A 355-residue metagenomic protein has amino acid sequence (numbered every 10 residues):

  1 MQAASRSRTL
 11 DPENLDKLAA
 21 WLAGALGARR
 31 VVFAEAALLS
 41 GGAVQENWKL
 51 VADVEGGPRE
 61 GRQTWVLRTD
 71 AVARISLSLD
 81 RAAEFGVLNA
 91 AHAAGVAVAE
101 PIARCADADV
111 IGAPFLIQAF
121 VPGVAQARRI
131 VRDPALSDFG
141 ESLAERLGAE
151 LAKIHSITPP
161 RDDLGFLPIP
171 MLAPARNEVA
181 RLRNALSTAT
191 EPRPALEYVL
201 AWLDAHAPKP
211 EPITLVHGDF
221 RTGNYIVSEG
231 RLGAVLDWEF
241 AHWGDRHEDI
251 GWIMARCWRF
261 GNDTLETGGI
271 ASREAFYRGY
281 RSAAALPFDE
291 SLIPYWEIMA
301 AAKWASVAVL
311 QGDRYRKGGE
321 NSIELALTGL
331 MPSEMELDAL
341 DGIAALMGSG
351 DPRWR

Functional and structural regions predicted by a protein language model:
M1-R29: Juxta-kinase regulatory segment immediately upstream of eukaryotic protein kinase catalytic domains
A36-Y198, H206-P212: ATP-binding pocket architecture of kinase catalytic cores
I169, P287-M299: All-alpha amphipathic helical-bundle segments outside canonical DNA-binding/catalytic cores that form hydrophobic
I213-L215, G233: Conserved protein kinase catalytic-loop anchor
L215-H217, T222: Catalytic-loop of the protein kinase fold
L236-A241: Activation of the activation-loop gatekeeper triad in protein kinase-fold domains
E248-A285, M299-G318: Active-site activation/catalytic loop segments of kinase-like enzymes and analogous catalytic loops in related
